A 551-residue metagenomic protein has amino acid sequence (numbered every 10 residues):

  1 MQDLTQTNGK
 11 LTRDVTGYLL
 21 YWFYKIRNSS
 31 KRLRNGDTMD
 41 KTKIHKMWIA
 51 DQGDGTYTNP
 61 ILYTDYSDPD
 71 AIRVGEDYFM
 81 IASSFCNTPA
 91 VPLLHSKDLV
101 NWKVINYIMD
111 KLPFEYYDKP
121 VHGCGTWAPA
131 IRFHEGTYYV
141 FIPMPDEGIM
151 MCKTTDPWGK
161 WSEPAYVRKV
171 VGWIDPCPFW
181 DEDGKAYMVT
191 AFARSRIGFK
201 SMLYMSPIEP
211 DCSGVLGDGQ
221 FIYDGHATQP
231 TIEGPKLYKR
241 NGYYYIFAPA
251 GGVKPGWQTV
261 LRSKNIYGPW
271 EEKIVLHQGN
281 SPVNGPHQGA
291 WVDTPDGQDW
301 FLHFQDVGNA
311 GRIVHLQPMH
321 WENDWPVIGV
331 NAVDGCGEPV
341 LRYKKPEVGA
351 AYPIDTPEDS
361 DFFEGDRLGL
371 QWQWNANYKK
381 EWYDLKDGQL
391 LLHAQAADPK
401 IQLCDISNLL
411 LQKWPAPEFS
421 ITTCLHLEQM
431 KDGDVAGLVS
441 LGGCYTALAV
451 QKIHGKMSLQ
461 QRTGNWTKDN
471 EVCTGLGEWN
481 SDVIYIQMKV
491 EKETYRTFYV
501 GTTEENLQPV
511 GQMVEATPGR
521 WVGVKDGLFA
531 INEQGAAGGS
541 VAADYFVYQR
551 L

Functional and structural regions predicted by a protein language model:
M1-L551: Carbohydrate-active catalytic/glycan-binding domains of CAZyme proteins, especially the secreted or lumenal ectodomains
